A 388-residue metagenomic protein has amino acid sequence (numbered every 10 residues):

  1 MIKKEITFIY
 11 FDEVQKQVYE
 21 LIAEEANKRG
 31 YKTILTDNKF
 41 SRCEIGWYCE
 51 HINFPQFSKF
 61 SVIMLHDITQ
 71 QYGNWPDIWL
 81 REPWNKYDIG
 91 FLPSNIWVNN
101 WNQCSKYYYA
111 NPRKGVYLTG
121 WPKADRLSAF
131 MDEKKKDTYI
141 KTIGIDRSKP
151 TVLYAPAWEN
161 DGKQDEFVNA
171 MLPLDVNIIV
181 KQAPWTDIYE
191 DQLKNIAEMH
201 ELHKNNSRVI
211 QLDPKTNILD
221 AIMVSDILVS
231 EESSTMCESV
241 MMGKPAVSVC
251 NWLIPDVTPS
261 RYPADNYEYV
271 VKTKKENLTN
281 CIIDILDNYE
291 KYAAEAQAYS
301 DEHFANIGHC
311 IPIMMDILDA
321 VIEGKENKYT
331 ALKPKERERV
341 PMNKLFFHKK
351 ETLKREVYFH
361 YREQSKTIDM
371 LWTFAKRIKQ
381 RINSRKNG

Functional and structural regions predicted by a protein language model:
I2, T7-Y10, Q15-I22, P122-E198 (+1 more regions): Conserved catalytic-core segment of nucleotide-activated headgroup transferases in glycan assembly
K4-E133: Active-site and donor-binding regions of nucleotide-sugar-utilizing enzymes
K39-F40, P83, A170, D220-A221 (+1 more regions): Structural alpha-helical scaffold elements that stabilize or flank donor/cofactor-binding regions in carbohydrate
W47, V62-I63, I89-F91, Y117 (+5 more regions): Hydrophobic/aromatic beta-strand patches that form the interior of the parallel beta-sheet core in alpha/beta enzyme
F57-L65, K215-T258: A donor-sugar binding/catalytic signature common to diverse glycosyltransferases and related nucleotide-sugar
Y87, K106, A110-R113, L118 (+1 more regions): Catalytic binding pocket for nucleotide-activated donors in carbohydrate/polymer assembly enzymes
L193-P214: Nucleotide-activated donor-binding/catalytic signature segment of Leloir-type glycosyltransferases, i.e., the conserved
E276, N280-G388: C-terminal amphipathic helix plus adjacent low-complexity, charged tail appended to glycosyltransferase catalytic
